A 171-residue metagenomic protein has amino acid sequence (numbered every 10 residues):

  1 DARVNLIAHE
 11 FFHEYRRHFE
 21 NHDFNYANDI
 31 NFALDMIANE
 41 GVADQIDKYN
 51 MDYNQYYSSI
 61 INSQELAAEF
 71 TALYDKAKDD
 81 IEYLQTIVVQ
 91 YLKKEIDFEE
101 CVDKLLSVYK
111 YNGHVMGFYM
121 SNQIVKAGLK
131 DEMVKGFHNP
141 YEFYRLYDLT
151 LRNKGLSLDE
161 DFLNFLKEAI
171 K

Functional and structural regions predicted by a protein language model:
D1-I7: Short pre-active-site segment immediately N-terminal to the catalytic Zn-binding motif
R3, N31-A38, Y109-M116: Extracytoplasmic/periplasmic, Sec-exported soluble proteins
R3, R16-R17, R145, R152: Arginine residue identity/basic-tract feature
I7-R16, V42: Active-site His/Glu-centered metal-binding helix of metallohydrolases
R16, D52, L129-K130: A generic secondary-structure boundary signal that marks alpha-helix termini
F19-T86, N153-L163: Post-HExxH zinc-binding segment in Zn-dependent metallohydrolases
L66-K171: Pan-zinc metallopeptidase signature
